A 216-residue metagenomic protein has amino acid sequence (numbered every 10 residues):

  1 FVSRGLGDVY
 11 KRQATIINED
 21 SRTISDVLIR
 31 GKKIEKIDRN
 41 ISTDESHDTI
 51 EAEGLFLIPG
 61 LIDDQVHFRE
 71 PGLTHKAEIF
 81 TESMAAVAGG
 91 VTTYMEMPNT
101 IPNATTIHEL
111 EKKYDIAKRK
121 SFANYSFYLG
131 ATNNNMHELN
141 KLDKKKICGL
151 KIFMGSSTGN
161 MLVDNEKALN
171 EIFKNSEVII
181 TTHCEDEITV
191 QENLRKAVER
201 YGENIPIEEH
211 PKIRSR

Functional and structural regions predicted by a protein language model:
F1-Y10: Single conserved hydrophobic/aromatic residue that forms the stacking wall/gate of nucleotide- or nucleobase-binding
T15-P59: Histidine-rich, glycine-flanked metal-binding segment
L55-K120: Metal-associated gating/positioning segment near the N- to mid-region
G60-V66, Y94, Y125-L129, L150-I152 (+1 more regions): Hydrophobic faces of well-ordered beta-strands that scaffold small-molecule active sites in alpha/beta enzyme cores
D64-A77, T100, N124-N135, H210-S215: Active-site mouth loops of central-metabolism enzymes
G89-V91, D115-F122, E187-R216: Active-site gating loops and adjacent loop-to-helix segments of metal-dependent hydrolytic enzymes
I107-A123, E171-T182: Alpha-helix-loop-beta-strand connector modules within alpha/beta enzyme cores
R119, A123-I172: Active-site gating/metal-coordination segments in enzymes
